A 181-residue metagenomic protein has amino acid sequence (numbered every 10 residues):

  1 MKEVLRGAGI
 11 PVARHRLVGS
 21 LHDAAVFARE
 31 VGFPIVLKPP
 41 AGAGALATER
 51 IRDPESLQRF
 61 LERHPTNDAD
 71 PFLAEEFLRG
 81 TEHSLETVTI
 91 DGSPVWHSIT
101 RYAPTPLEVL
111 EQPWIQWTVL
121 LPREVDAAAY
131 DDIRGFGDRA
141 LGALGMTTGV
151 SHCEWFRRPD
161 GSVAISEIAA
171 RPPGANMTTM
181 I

Functional and structural regions predicted by a protein language model:
M1-G80, I90-S93, V119-G135, R139: Active-site nucleotide/adenylate-binding loops and adjacent lid/helix of ATP-dependent enzymes
P71, H152-E154: Residues at or immediately flanking beta-strands
E76-R79, H83, T87-M146, V150 (+3 more regions): ATP-dependent carboxylate/phosphate-activation module, predominantly the ATP-grasp catalytic core and closely related
